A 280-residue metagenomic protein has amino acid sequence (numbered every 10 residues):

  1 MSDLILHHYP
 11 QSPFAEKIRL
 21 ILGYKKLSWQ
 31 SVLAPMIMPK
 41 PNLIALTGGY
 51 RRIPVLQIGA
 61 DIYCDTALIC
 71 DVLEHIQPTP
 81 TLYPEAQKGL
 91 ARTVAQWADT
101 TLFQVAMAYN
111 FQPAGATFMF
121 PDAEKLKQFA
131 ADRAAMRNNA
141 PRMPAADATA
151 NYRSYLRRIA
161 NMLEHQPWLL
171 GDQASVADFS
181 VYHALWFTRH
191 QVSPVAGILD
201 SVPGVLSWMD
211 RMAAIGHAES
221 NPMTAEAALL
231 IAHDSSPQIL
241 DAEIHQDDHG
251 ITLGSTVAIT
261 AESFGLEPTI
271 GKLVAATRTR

Functional and structural regions predicted by a protein language model:
M1-Q128, I251, A261, I270-A275 (+1 more regions): GST-like domain detector, emphasizing the conserved glutathione-binding G-site in the N-terminal thioredoxin-like
P35, F118, R137, P144-A145 (+1 more regions): General structural signal for secondary-structure boundaries
M36, H75, N161-L163, P167-L169 (+1 more regions): Preference for short coil/turn "hinge" residues that link or interrupt alpha-helices
A91, Q128-R133, A148, Y152 (+2 more regions): Charged, low-complexity, helix-prone segments enriched in Lys/Glu/Asp/Gln
A98-A214: GST-like fold's C-terminal all-alpha helical module
G216-S220: C-terminal lobe and adjacent flexible extensions of AdoMet/dcAdoMet transferase-like proteins
P222-R280: Conserved RNA-binding domains used in RNP assembly and mRNA/RNA metabolism
